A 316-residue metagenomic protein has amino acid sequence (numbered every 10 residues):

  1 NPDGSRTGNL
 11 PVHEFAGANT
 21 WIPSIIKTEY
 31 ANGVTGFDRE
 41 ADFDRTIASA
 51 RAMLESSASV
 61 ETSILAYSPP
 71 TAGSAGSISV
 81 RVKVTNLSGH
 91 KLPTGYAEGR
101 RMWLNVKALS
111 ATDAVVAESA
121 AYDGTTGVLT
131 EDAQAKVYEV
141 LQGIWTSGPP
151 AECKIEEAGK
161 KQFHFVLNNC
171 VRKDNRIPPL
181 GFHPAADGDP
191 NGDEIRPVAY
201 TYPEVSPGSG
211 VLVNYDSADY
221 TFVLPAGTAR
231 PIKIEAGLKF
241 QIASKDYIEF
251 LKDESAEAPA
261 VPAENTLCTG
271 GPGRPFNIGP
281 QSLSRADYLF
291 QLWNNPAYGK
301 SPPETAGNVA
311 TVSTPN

Functional and structural regions predicted by a protein language model:
N1-A226, I234-N316: Primarily the internal scaffold of c-type cytochrome electron-transfer domains, especially repeated/multiheme c-type
